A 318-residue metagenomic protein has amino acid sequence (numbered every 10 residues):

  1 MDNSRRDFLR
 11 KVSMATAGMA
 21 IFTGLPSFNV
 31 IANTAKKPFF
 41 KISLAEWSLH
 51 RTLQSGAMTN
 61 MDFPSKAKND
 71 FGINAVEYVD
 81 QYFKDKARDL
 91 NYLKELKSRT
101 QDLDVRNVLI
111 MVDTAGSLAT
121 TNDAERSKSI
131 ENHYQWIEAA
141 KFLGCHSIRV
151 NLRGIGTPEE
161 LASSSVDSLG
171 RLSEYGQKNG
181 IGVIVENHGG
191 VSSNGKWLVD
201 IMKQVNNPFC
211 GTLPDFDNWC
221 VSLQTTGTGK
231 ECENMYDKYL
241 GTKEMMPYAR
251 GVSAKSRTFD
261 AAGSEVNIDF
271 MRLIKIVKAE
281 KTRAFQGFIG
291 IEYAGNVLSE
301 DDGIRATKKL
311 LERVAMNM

Functional and structural regions predicted by a protein language model:
D2-F142, E160-S163, Q177, K196 (+7 more regions): N-terminal pre-domain/capping segments
L44, N107-L109, R149, V185 (+2 more regions): Hydrophobic residues in well-ordered beta-strands that form the structural core
A75-V76, G170-I276: Acidic/histidine-rich catalytic cores of soluble enzymes
V76, V108-I110, I148, V252 (+1 more regions): Hydrophobic residues within beta-strands of alpha/beta enzymes
Y78-Q81, V112, V150-R153, H188 (+1 more regions): Active-site loop/turn elements of alpha/beta-hydrolase fold enzymes, especially the short glycine-/histidine-rich
V105, I181, E280-G287: A short helix->loop->beta-strand "cap" motif at the edges of active sites that frequently abuts
A140-E160, N179, I184-V191, G290: Active-site groove signature of glycoside hydrolases
A254-A262, Q286-L298: Active-site clefts of carbohydrate-active enzymes
